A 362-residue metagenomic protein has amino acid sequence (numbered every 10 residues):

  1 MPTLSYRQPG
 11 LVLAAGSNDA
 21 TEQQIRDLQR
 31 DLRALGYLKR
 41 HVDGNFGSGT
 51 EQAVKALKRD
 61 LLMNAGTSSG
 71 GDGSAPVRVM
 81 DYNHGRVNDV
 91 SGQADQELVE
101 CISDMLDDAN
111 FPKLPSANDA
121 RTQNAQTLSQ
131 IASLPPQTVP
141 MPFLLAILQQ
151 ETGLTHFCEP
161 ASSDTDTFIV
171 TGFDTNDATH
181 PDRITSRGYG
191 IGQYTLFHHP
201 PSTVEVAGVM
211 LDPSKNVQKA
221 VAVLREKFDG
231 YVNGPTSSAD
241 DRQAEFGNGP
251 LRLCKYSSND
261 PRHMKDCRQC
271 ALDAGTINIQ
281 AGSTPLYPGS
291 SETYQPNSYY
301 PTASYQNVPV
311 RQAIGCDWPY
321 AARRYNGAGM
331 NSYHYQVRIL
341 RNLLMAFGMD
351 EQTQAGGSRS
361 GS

Functional and structural regions predicted by a protein language model:
M1-S129, D317-A321, D350-S362: Cell-envelope/ECM-targeting effectors and their regulatory/trafficking segments
G70, V90-Q93, N110-Q352: Catalytic glycan-binding domains that act on GlcNAc-containing polysaccharides
